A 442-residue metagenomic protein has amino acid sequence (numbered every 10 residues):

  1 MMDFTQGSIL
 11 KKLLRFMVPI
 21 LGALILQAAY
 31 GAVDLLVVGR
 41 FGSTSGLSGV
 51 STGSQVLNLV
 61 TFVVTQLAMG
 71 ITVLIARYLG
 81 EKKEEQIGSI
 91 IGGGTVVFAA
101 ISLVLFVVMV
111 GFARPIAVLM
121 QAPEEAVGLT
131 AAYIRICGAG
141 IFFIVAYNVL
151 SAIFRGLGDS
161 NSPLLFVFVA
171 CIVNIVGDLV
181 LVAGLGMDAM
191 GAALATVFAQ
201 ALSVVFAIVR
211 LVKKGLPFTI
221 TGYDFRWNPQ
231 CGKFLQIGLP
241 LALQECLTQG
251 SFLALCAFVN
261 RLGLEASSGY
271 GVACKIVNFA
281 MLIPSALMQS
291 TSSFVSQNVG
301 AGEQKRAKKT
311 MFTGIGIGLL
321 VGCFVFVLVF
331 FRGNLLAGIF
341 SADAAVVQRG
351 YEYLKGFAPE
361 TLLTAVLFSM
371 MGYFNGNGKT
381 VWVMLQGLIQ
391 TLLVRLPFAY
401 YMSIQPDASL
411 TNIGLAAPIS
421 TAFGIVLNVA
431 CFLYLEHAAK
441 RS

Functional and structural regions predicted by a protein language model:
M1-M17, I75-F142, G184-L239, V295-E360 (+1 more regions): Short alpha-helical transmembrane segments in multi-pass integral membrane proteins
F4-L36, R40-F41, Q55-G70, L74 (+6 more regions): N-terminal transmembrane alpha-helices
R15-D34, I136, A170, A199-S203 (+4 more regions): Transmembrane helical elements of multi-pass membrane transporters/channels
V18, G22, G53-L59, V96-A100 (+15 more regions): Hydrophobic residues within alpha-helical transmembrane segments of multi-pass solute transporters/permease subunits
I25, A29-S48, A117-E124, V180-M187 (+4 more regions): Helix-terminus/linker motif at the lipid-water interface of multi-pass membrane proteins
L47-V107, I144-P163, G269-G333, T364-Q386: Small-residue-rich hydrophobic transmembrane alpha-helices
L59-F62, N174-D178, S203-I208, F279-L282 (+3 more regions): Hydrophobic transmembrane alpha-helices of multi-pass small-molecule transporters
A68, C137-R155, P163-C171, A192-V205 (+5 more regions): Short runs within selected transmembrane alpha-helices of multi-pass transporters and secretion channels
